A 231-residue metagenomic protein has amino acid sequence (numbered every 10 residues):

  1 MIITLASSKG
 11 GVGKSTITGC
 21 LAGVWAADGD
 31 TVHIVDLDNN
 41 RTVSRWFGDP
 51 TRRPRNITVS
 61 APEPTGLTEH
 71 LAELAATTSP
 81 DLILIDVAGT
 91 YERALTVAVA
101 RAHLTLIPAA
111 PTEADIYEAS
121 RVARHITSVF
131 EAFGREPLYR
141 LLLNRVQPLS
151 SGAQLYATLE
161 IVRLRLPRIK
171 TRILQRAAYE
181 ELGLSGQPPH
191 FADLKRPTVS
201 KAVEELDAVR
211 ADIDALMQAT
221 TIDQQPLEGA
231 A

Functional and structural regions predicted by a protein language model:
I2, A6-S8, V12, A26-R93 (+1 more regions): P-loop/Walker-type NTP enzyme "switch/lid" segment
I17: Hydrophobic positions on the alpha1 helix immediately C-terminal to the Walker A/P-loop
A22, A26, V99: Gly/Ala-rich phosphate-binding loop of Rossmann-like dinucleotide-binding domains, activating on the conserved
A94-E113: Inter-motif core of Ras-like GTPase G domains
A119-G134: Conserved C-terminal guanine-recognition region of P-loop GTPase G domains, centered on the G4
Q147-L149, T158-H190: Beta-strand-loop-alpha "switch" segments that mediate conformational coupling across diverse proteins
E181-D207: Inter-lobe coupling/hinge region of RecA-like P-loop helicase motors
